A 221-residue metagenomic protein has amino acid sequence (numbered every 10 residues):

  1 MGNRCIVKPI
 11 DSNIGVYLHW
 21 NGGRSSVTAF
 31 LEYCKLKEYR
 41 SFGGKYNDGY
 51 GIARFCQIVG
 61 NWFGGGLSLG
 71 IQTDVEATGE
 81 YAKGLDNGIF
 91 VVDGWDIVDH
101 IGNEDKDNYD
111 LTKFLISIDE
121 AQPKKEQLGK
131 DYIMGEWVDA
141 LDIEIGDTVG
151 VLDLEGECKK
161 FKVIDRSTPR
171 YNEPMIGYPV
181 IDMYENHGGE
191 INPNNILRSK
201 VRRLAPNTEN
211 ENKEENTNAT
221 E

Functional and structural regions predicted by a protein language model:
R4-P9: Short beta-strand scaffold segments in enzyme catalytic cores
N13-N47, V163-R170: Short, flexible N-terminal segments of the mature chain
L36-D131: Low-complexity intrinsically disordered segments
G129-I145: Mixed-charge, Lys/Arg-rich low-complexity intrinsically disordered regions
L154-N194: Basic/aromatic-rich interaction segments and small domains that mediate binding to polyanionic partners
D182-E221: Intrinsically disordered, low-complexity, charged/polar segments
